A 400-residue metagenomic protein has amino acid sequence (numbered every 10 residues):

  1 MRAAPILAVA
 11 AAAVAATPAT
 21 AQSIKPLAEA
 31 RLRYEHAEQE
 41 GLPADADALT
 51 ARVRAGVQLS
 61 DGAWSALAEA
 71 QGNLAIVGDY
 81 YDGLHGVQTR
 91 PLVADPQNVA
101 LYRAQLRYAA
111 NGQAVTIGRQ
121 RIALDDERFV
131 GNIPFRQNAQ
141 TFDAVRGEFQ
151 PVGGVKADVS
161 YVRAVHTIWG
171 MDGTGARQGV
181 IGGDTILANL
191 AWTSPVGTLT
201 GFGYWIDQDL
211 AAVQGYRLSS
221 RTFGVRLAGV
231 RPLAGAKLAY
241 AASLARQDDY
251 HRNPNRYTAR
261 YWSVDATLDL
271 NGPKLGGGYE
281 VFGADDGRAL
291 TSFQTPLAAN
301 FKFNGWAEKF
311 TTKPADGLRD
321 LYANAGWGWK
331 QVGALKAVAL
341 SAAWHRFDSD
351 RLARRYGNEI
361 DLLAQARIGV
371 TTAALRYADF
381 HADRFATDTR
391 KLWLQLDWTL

Functional and structural regions predicted by a protein language model:
M1-S23: Cleavable N-terminal export/targeting peptides
S23-K25, E35, D47-A48, L59-A66 (+9 more regions): Signature for the C-terminal beta-barrel architecture of outer-membrane proteins
E35-A51, Y81: Surface-exposed strand-loop-strand hairpins of Gram-negative outer-membrane beta-barrel proteins
H36-E40, G86-R90, E127-V130, I168-G173 (+3 more regions): Extracytoplasmic loops and strand-loop junctions of Gram-negative outer membrane beta-barrel proteins
L67-L74, D79-Y102, R107: Membrane helical hairpin/interfacial module
P96-N132, R136: Well-ordered mid-protein domain cores that form the structural environment of catalytic cofactors
L290-G317: Flexible internal linker/loop segments at domain or repeat junctions
R384-T399: C-terminal beta-signal and terminal closure region of outer-membrane beta-barrel proteins
